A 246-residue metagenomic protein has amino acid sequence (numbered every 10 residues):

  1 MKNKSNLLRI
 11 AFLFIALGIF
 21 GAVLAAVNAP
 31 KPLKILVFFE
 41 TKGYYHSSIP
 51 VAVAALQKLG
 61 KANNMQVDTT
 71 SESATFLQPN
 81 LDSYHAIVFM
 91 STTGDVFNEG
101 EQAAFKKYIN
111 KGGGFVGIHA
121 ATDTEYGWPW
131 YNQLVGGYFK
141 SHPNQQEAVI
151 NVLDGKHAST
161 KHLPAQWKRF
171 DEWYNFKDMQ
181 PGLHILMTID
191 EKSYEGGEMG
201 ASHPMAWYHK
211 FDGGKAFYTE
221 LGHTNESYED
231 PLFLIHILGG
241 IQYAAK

Functional and structural regions predicted by a protein language model:
K2-F12: Bacterial N-terminal signal peptides that target proteins for export
I10-A22: Bacterial N-terminal signal peptides
N28-S83, Q242: Aromatic-Pro/Gly-enriched surface loop or interdomain linker that acts as a lid/target-recognition segment
A29-L33, F39, A62-M65, Y194-S202 (+1 more regions): Extracellular ligand-binding/catalytic regions of CAZymes and related secreted enzymes and adhesion modules
I35-F38, L81-E125: Short alpha-beta junction capping motif
T41-Y44, S73-F76, T92-V96, F115 (+3 more regions): Solvent-exposed loop/turn segments at secondary-structure junctions within structured extracellular/periplasmic domains
T70-F76, E101-A103, G200-A206: Alpha-helical scaffolding within the catalytic cores of extracellular/periplasmic polymer-degrading hydrolases
G137, H142-G213: Catalytic beta-strand/loop cores that center a nucleophilic Ser/Cys/Thr and support acyl-enzyme chemistry
